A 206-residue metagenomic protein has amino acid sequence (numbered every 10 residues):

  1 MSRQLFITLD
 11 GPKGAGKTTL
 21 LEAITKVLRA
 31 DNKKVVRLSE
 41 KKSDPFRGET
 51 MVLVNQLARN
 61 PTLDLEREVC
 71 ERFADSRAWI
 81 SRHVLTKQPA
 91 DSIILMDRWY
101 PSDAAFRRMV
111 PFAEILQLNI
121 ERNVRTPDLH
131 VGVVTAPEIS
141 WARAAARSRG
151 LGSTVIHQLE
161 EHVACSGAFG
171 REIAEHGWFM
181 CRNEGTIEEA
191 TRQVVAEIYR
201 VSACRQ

Functional and structural regions predicted by a protein language model:
S2-F6: Pre-Walker A (Motif I) flank of P-loop NTPase domains
L9: Hydrophobic anchor at the beta1->P-loop junction of P-loop NTPases
P12: P-loop (Walker A) phosphate-binding loop of NTP-binding proteins
A15: ATP-binding Walker
T18: Walker A/P-loop
A23-T25, A142-Q206: NTP-dependent small-molecule kinase module
E40-E114: ATP-dependent small-molecule kinase phosphotransfer cores that center on conserved nucleotide phosphate-binding segments
D103-A168: A glycine- and Lys/Arg-enriched "phosphate-lid" helix/loop adjacent to the NTP-binding pocket of small-molecule kinases
